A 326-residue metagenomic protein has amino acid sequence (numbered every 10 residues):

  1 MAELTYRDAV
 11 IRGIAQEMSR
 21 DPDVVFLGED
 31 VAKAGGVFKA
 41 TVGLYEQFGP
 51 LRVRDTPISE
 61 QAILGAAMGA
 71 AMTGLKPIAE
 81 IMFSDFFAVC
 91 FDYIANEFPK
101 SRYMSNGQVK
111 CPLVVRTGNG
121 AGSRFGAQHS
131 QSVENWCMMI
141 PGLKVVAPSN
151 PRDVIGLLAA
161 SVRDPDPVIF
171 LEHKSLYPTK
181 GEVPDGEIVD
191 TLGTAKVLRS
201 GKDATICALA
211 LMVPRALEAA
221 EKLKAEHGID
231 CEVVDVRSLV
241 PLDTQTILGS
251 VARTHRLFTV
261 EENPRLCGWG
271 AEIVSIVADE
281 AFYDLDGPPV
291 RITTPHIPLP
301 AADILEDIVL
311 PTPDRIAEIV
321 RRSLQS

Functional and structural regions predicted by a protein language model:
M1-P167, L171, D307-I308: Thiamine diphosphate
V31, F38-Q47, V109-V114, G122 (+1 more regions): Thiamine diphosphate
